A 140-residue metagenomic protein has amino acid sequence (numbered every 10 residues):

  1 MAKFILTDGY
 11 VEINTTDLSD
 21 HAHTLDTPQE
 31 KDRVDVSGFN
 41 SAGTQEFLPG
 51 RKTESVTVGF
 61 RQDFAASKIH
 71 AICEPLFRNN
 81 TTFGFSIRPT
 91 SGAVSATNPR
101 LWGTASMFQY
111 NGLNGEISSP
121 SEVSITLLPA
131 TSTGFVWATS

Functional and structural regions predicted by a protein language model:
M1, T15-D17, P89-T104, V136-S140: Polar, enzyme-active/binding microenvironments
M1-F64, W102-S124: Solvent-exposed edge beta-strands and adjacent loop segments that serve as assembly or binding interfaces
E54, T81-F85, E122, F135: Residue-level detection of beta-strand scaffold positions
R61-A66, A130-G134: Acidic glycine-/aspartate-rich tracts in secreted/extracellular proteins
A66-K68, S95, G115, W137-A138: Short acidic, gly/pro-rich beta-turn/loop elements at beta-sheet edges and active-site/ligand-binding grooves
K68-T104: Short, acidic/charged, Gly/Pro-enriched secondary-structure junctions
E116-S140: C-terminal or internal capping secondary-structure element at the end of a domain, subdomain, or sheet
